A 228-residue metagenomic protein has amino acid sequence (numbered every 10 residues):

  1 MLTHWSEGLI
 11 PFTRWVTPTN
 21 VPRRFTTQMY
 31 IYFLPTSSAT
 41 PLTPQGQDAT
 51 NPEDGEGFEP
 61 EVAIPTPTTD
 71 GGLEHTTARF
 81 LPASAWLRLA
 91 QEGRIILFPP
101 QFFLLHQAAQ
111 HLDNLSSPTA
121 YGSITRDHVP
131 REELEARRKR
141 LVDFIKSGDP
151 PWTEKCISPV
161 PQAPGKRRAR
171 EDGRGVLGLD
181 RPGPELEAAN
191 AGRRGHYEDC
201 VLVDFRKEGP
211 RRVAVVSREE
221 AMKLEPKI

Functional and structural regions predicted by a protein language model:
M1-I228: N-terminal leader/linker segments that precede catalytic domains of diphosphate-processing enzymes
